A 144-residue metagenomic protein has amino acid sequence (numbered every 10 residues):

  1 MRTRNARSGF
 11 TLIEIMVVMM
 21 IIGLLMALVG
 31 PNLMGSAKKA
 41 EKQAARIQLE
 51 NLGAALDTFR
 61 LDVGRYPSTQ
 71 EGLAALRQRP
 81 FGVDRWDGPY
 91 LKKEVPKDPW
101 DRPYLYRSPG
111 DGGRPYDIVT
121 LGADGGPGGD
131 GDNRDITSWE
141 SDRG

Functional and structural regions predicted by a protein language model:
M1-F10: N-terminal leader/signal peptides at the extreme start of proteins
T3, G35, K39, T58-D62: Conserved amphipathic alpha-helical interaction elements at protein-protein interfaces in regulatory, energy-coupling
F10, L28, E71: Short beta-to-alpha loop/turn elements within the nucleotide-binding domains of ABC transporters
M16-N32: Alpha-helical hydrophobic helix detector
I21, A44-I47, S68: A generic short alpha-helical patch detector that favors 3-5-residue windows in or near N-terminal regions
N32-N51: Aliphatic-rich helix starts adjacent to a transmembrane/signal segment
E50, A54-G144: Low-complexity, acidic interaction segments enriched in glycine
